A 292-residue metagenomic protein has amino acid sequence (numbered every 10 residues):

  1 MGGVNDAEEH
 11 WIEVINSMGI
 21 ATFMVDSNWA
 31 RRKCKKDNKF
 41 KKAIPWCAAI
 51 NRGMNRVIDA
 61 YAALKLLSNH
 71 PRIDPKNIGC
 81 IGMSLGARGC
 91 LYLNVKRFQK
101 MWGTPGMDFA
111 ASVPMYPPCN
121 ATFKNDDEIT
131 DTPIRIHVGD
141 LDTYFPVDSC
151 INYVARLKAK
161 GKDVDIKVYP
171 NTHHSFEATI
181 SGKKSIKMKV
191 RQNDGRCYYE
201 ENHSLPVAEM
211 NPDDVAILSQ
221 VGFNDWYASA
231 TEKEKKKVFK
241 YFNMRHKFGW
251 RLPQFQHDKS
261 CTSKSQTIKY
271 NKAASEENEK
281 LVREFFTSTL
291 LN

Functional and structural regions predicted by a protein language model:
M1-N69, H257-T267: Serine-hydrolase catalytic machinery in alpha/beta-hydrolase-like enzymes
G3, N51-T130, D148: Primarily recognizes the serine-hydrolase "nucleophile elbow" in alpha/beta-hydrolase and SGNH/GDSL folds
D26, I81-M83, S112-Y116, H137 (+1 more regions): Alpha/beta-hydrolase-fold catalytic nucleophile elbow
W29-R31, C119, H173: Alpha/beta-hydrolase active-site loop signature
K36-F40, P118-I134, G182-K184: Flexible "cap/lid" loop of the alpha/beta hydrolase fold
T130, R135-V138, D142, Y169: Short beta-strand/loop motif that positions the catalytic acidic residue of the alpha/beta-hydrolase fold
T143-N152: Conserved alpha/beta-hydrolase "acid-adjacent" motif
D163-N292: C-terminal catalytic histidine-bearing segment of alpha/beta-hydrolase fold enzymes
